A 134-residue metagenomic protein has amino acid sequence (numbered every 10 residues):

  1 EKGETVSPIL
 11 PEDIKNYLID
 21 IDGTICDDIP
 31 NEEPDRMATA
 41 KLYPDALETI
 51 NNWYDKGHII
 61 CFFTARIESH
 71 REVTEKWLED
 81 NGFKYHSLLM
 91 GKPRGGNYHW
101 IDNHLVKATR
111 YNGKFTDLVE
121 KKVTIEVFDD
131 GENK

Functional and structural regions predicted by a protein language model:
E1-K134: HAD-like aspartate-dependent phosphatase fold
